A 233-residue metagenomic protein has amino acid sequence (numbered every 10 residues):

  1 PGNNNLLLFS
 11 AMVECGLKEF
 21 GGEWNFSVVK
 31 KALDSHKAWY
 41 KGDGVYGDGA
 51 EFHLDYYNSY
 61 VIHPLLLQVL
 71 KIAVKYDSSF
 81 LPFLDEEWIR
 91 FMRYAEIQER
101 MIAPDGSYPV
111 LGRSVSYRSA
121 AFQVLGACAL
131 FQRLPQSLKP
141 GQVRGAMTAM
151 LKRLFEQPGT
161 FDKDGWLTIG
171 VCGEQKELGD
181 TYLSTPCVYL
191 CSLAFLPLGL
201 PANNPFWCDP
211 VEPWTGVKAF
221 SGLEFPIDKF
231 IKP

Functional and structural regions predicted by a protein language model:
P1-W88, R100-M101, D105-Q123: Aromatic-lined, polymer-binding surfaces characteristic of secreted/periplasmic polysaccharide-degrading enzymes
E19, A38-K41, L70-V74, E96-A103 (+3 more regions): Generic secondary-structure signature for well-ordered alpha-helical cores
E19, E23, E51, E86-E87 (+5 more regions): Glutamate identity and glutamate-enriched acidic tracts
F80-F161: A beta-strand-loop signature enriched in Asp, Gly, Thr, and Trp that corresponds to the sialidase/neuraminidase Asp-box
V124-P233: Terminal, non-catalytic domain-edge segments
